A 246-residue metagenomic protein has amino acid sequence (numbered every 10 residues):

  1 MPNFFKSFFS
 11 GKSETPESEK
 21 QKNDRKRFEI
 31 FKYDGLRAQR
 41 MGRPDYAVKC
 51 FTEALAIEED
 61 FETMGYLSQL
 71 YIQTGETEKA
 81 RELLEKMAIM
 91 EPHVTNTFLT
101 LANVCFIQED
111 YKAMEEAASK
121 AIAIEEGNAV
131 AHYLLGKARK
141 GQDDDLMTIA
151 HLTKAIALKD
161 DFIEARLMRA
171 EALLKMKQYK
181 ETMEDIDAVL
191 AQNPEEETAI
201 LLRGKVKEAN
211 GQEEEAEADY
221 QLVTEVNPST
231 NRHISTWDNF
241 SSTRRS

Functional and structural regions predicted by a protein language model:
F8-I30: TPR-adjacent "capping" and linker segments in tetratricopeptide-repeat scaffold/adaptor proteins
K22-N23, L55-A56, I89, A123 (+3 more regions): Structural signature of alpha-solenoid helical repeat scaffolds
F28, F61-E62, T95-N96, A129-V130 (+3 more regions): Helix-start (N-cap) detector for alpha-helical repeat units in TPR-like alpha-solenoids, especially tetratricopeptide
Y33, Y66-L67, T100, L134 (+3 more regions): Canonical tetratricopeptide repeat
G42-K49, T74-K86, Q108-K120, G141-K154 (+3 more regions): Structural signature of tandem alpha-helical TPR/SEL1-like repeats, specifically the intra-repeat loop/turn
K49-G75: Short, charge-rich amphipathic alpha-helical segments embedded in non-transmembrane helical bundles/solenoids
E58-E59, P92, E126, D160 (+2 more regions): Short coil turns that delineate tetratricopeptide repeat
